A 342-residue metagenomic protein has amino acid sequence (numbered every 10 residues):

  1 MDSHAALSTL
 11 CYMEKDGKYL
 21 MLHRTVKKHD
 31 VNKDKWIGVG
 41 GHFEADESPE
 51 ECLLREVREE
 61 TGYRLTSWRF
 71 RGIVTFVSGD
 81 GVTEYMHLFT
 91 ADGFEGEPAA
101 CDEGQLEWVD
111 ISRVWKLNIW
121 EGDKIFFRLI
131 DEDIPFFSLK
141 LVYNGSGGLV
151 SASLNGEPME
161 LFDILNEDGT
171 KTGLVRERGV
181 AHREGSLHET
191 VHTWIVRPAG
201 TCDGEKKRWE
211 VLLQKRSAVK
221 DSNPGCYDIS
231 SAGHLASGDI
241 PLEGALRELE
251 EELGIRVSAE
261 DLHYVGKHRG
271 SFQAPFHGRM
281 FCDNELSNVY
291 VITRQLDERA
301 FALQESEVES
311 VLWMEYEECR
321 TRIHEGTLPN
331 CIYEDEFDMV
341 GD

Functional and structural regions predicted by a protein language model:
M1-L10, P158-C202: Acidic, metal-coordinating catalytic segment for phosphate/diphosphate chemistry, firing primarily on the Nudix
L7-T9, G17, E84-H87, G104 (+6 more regions): Change "...and in nucleic-acid phosphodiester-cleaving endonucleases..." to "...and in nucleic-acid processing enzymes
K18, R69, G148, D168-T170 (+3 more regions): Residue-level signal for well-ordered, solvent-exposed loop/turn and beta-edge residues enriched in charged/polar side
Y19-E59, G145-N155, V180-V191, D203-R247 (+1 more regions): Conserved Nudix-box catalytic region and its N-terminal flanking loop in Nudix hydrolases and closely related
E44-V82, H192-I195: Short, well-structured hydrophobic secondary-structure segments
G62-E97, I111, R208, A218 (+1 more regions): Active-site segment of metal-dependent pyrophosphate-handling enzymes, primarily the Nudix hydrolase catalytic core
C101-M159, G179, G225, G266-H277 (+1 more regions): Nudix hydrolase/Nudix homology domain
